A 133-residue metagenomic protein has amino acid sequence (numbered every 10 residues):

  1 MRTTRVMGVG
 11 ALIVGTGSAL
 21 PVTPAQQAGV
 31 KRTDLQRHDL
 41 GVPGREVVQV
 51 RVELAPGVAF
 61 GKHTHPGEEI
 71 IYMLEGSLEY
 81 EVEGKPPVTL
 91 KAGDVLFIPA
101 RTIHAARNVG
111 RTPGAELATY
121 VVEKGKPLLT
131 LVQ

Functional and structural regions predicted by a protein language model:
R2-R51, F97, P127-Q133: A short, N-terminal "cap"/entry segment at the start of jelly-roll beta-barrel domains of the cupin/DSBH fold
R45-V47, G57-Y72: A short beta-loop-beta micro-motif enriched in histidine and acidic residues
Q49-R51, I70, V95-F97, A118-T119: Conserved hydrophobic/aromatic beta-strand scaffold that supports enzyme active sites
L54, G84-R101: Short acidic-glycine-tyrosine-enriched beta hairpin
F60-H65, V82, T89, R107-V109 (+1 more regions): Short histidine-centered beta-strand/loop micro-motifs that create catalytic or ligand/metal-coordination sites
P66-G84, D94: Glycine- and acidic-residue-biased ligand/ion/polar-headgroup-sensing regions
E79, P87, R101-K126: Ligand-binding loop in jelly-roll beta-barrel domains
